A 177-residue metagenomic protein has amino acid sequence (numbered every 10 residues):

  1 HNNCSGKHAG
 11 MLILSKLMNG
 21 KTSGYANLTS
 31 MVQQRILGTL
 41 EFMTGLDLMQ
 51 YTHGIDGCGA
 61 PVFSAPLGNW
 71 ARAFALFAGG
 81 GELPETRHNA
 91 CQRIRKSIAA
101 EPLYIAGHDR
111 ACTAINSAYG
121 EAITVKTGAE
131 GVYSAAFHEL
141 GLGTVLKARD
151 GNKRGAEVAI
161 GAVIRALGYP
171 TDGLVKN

Functional and structural regions predicted by a protein language model:
H1-N3, L40, T52, G59-V62 (+2 more regions): A generic local secondary-structure boundary/capping motif
H1-Q50, C58: Active-site-adjacent helix/loop patches that line small-molecule binding or acyl-intermediate pockets
S5, T29, Q33, F63 (+4 more regions): Generic structural signal for well-ordered, non-membrane alpha-helical segments in soluble metabolic enzymes
A9-I13, Q34-E41, G68-A75, Q92-A99 (+1 more regions): Predominant activation on well-ordered alpha-helical scaffold segments within soluble catalytic domains
L14-L17, I55-C58, H138, L146-A148: Fold-independent oxyanion-binding glycine-rich loops and adjacent beta-strand/coil segments at enzyme active sites
G45-T52, T171-K176: Short, surface-exposed acidic
Y51-T86: Internal, well-folded beta-alpha domain core
A75-N177: Structured C-terminal helix/loop/strand segments within mature extracytoplasmic catalytic/sensor domains
